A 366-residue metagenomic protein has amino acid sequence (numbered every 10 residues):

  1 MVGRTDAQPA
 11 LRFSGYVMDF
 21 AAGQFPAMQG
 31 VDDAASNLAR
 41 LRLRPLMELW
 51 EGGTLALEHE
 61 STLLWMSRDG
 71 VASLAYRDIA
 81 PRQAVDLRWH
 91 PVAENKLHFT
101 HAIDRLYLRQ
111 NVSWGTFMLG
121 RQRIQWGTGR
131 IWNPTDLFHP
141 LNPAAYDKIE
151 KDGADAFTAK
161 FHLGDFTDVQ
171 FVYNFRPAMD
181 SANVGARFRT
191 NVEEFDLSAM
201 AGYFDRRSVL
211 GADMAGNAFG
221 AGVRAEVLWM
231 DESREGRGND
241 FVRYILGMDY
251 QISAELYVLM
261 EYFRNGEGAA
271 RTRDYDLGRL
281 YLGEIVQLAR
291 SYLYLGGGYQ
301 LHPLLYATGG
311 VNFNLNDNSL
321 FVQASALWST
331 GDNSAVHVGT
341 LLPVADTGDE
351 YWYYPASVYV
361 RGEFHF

Functional and structural regions predicted by a protein language model:
A7-P26, D32, L55-L57, T167: Transmembrane beta-strand segments of Gram-negative outer membrane beta-barrel proteins
G15-A21, L57-S61, L119-R121, F171-F175 (+6 more regions): Transmembrane beta-barrel strands of outer-membrane/channel proteins
D33-L41, F99-D104, K151-F157, D180-V184 (+6 more regions): Residues that define the transmembrane beta-barrel architecture of outer-membrane proteins
P45-L49, R109-V112, F161-L163, R189-V192 (+7 more regions): Residue-level signature of outer-membrane beta-barrel architecture
L46-D168, T190, A345: Outer membrane beta-barrel
E51-L55, W114-F117, F166-V169, E194-A199 (+5 more regions): Repeated loop/turn-to-beta-strand initiation elements of outer-membrane beta-barrel proteins
A215-V311: Detector for outer-membrane/organellar transmembrane beta-barrel domains, recognizing the amphipathic beta-strand
L295-Y299, W328, N333-L342, Y353-F366: Outer-membrane beta-barrel "beta-signal"
